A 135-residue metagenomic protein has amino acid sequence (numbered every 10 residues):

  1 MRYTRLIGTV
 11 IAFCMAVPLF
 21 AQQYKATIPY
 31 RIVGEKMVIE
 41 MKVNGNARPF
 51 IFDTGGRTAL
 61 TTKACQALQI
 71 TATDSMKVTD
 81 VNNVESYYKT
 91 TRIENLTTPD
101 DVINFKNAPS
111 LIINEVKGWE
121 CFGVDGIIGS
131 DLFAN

Functional and structural regions predicted by a protein language model:
M1-A26: Bacterial Sec-dependent N-terminal signal peptides
F20-N135: Pepsin/retropepsin-fold aspartyl endopeptidases
